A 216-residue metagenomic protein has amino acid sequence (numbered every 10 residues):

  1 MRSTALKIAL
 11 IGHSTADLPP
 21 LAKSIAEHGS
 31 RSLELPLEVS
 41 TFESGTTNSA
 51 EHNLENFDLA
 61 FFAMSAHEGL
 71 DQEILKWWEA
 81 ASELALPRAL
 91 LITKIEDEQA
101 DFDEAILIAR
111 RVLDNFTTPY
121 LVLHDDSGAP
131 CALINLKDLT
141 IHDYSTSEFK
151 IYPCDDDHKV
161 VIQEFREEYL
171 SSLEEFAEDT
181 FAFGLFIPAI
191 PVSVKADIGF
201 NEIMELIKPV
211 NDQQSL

Functional and structural regions predicted by a protein language model:
M1-L216: Structural and coupling elements of P-loop NTPases
